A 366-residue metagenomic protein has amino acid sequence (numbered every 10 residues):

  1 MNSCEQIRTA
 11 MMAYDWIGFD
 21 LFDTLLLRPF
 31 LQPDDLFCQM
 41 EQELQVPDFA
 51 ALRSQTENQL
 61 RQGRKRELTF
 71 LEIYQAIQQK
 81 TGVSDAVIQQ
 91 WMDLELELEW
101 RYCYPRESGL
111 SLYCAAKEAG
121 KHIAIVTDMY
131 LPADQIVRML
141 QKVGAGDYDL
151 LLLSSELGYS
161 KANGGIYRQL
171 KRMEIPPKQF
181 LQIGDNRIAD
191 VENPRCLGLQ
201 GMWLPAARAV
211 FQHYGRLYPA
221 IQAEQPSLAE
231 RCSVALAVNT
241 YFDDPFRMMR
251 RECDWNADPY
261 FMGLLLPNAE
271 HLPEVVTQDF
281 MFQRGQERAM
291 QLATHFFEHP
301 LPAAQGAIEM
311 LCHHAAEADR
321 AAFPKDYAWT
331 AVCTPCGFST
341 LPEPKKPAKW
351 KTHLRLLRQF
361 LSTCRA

Functional and structural regions predicted by a protein language model:
M1-F19, V234, Y241-H271: Non-catalytic pre-domain segments flanking phosphatase-related domains
C4-S54: Active-site neighborhood of HAD-like aspartate-dependent phosphohydrolases
L36-L94: A metal-dependent, Asp-based hydrolase signature
I88-Q141, L151-S154, E270, Q291 (+1 more regions): Substrate-recognition element of Asp-dependent hydrolases with the DxDx(T/V) motif
L140-S155, P219-A223, A229-N239: Structural recognition of alpha->loop->beta junctions
A162-D190, A321: Conserved Lys-Pro-Asp/Glu-containing loop-to-beta segment of HAD-superfamily phosphomonoesterases, centered on
I183, I188-R216: Acidic, Mg2+-coordinating phosphoryl-transfer loop and its flanking beta/alpha structural elements, shared across
P273-A366: Boundary detector for helix-to-coil junctions that initiate low-complexity/charged tails
